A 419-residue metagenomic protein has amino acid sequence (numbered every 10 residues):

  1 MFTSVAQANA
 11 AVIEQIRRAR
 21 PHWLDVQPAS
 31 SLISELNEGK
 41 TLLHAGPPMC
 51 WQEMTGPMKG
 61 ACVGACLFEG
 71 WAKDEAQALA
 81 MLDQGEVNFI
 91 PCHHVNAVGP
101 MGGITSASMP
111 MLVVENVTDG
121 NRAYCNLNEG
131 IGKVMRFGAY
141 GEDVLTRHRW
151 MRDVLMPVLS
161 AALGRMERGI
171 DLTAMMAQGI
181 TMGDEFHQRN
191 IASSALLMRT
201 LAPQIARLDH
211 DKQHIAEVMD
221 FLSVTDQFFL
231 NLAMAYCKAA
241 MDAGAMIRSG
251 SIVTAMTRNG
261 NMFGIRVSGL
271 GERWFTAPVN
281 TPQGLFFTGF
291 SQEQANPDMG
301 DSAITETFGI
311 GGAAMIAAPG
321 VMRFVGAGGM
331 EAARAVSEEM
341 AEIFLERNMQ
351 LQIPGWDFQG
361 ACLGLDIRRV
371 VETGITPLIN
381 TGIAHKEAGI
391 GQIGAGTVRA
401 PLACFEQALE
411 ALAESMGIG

Functional and structural regions predicted by a protein language model:
M1-G419: Anaerobic metallocofactor- and corrinoid-dependent redox/one-carbon enzyme cores, especially those from methanogenesis
